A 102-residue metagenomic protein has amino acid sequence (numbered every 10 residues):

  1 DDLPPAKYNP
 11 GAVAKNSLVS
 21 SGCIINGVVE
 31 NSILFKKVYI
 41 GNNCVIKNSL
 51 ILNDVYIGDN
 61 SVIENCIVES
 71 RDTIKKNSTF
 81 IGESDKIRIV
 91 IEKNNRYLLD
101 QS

Functional and structural regions predicted by a protein language model:
D1-S102: Left-handed beta-helix
